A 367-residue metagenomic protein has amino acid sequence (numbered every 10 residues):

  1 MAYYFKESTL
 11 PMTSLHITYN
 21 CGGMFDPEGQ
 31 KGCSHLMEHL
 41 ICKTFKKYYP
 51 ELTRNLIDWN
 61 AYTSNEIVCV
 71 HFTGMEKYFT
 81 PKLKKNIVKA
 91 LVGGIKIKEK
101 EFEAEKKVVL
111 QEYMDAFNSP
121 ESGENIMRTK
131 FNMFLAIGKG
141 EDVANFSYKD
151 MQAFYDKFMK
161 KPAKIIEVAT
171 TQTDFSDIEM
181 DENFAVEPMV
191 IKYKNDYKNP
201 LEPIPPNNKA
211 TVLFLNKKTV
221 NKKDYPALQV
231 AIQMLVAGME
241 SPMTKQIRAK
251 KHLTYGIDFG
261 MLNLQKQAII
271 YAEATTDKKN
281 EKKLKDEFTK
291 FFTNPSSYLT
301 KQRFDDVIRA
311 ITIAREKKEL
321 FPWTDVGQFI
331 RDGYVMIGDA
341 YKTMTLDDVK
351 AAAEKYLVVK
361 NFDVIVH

Functional and structural regions predicted by a protein language model:
Y4, A153, K161-S176, Q302-H367: C-terminal regions of mature proteins
S8-L52, T211-V212, K222-V236, I247: Active/ligand-binding-proximal structured segments within catalytic/core domains that scaffold catalytic residues
L10-S14, C33, R54-L56, N65-C69 (+10 more regions): Extracytoplasmic
I17, H35, V70, N86-I87 (+11 more regions): Buried hydrophobic packing residues in well-ordered domains
C21-P27, L40, V68-E76, L91-K98 (+10 more regions): Second-shell loop/turn segments in exported
C42-F45, Y49, T53-K157, D286-K290 (+2 more regions): Acidic/histidine-enriched segments that form metal/cofactor-coordinating and catalytic pocket/exosite environments
T53-D58, A210-N216, L235-T276: A structural supersecondary motif
N132-G138, D142, K160-N221: An aromatic/glycine/proline-enriched structural segment found at the starts of mature extracellular/organellar domains
